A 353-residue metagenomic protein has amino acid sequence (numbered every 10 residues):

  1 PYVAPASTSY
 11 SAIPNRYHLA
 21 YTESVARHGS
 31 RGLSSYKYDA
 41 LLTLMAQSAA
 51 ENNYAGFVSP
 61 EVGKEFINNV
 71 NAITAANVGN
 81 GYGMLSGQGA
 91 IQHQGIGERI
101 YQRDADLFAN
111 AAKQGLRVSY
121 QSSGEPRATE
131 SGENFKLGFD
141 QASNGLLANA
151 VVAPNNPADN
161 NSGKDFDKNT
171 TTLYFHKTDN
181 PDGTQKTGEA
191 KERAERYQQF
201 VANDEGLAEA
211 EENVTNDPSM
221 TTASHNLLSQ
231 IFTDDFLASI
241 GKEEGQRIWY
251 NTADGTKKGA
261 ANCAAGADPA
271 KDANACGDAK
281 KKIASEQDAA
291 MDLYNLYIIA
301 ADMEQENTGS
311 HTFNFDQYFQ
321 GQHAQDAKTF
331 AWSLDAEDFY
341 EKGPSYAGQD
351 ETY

Functional and structural regions predicted by a protein language model:
P1-R117, S123-Y353: Signature for phosphate-centric chemistry
